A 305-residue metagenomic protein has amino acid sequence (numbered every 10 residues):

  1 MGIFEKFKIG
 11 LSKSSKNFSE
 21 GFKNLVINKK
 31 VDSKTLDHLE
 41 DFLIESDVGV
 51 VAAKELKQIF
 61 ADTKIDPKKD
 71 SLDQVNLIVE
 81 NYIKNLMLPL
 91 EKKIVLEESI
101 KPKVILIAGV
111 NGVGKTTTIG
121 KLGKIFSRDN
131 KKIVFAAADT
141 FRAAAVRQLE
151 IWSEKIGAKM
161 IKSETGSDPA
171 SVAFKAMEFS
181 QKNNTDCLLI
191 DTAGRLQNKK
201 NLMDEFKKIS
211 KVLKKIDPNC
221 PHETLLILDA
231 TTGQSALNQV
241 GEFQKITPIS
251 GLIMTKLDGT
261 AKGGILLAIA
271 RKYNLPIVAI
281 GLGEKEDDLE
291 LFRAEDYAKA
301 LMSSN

Functional and structural regions predicted by a protein language model:
M1-S19: N-terminal accessory targeting/assembly segments
L11, D47-G49, V110, D139 (+4 more regions): Residue-level signature of catalytic and energy-coupling elements of molecular machines, predominantly ATP/GTP-dependent
N17-A138, A145-G166, S171-Q181, T185-I190: Primarily NTPase-proximal linker/entry elements flanking Walker-type ATP/GTP-binding cores
V50-A52, R142, D258, E286: Short hydrophobic/aromatic residue motifs in ordered secondary structure
A138-F141, T165, T231, L257: Structured loop/turn residues at secondary-structure junctions
P169-K182, N198-S303: Conserved catalytic-core segment of NTP-binding enzymes
A193-R195: Short glycine-rich anion-binding loops that position phosphate/pyrophosphate groups of nucleotides and phosphorylated
